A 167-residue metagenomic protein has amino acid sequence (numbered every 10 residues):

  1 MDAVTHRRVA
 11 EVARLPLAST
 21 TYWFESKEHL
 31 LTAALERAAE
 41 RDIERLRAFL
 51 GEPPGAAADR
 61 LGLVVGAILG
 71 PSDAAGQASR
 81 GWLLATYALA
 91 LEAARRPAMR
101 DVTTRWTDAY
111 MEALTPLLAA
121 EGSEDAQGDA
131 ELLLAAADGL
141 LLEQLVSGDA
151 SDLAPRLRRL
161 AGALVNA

Functional and structural regions predicted by a protein language model:
M1-A33: Helix-turn-helix
V12, W23, R41, A120-E121: Residue cluster at the C-terminal edge of the helix-turn-helix DNA-binding motif
S26, E92-P97: Short loop-to-helix capping motifs
A34-L35, L141: Hydrophobic-face residues of short alpha-helical interaction/recognition segments
E36-D42: Short, basic, alpha-helical segments at the C-terminal edge of helix-turn-helix-like DNA-binding modules
I43-E44, Q77-L84, R95-E121, G128-E131 (+1 more regions): Amphipathic alpha-helical packing segments from all-alpha helical-bundle domains
R47-L83, A130-L133: Hydrophobic alpha-helical connector segments
M99-T104, A119-A167: Hydrophobic/aromatic-rich alpha-helical bundle segments in the mid-to-C-terminal region
